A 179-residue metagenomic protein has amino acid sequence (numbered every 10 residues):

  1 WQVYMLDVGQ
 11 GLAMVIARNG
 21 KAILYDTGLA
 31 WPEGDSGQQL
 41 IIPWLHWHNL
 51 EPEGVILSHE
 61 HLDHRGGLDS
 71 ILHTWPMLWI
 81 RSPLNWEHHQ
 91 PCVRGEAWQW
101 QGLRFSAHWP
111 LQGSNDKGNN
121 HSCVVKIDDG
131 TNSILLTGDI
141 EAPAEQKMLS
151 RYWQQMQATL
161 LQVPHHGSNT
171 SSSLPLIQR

Functional and structural regions predicted by a protein language model:
W1-R179: Non-globular, low-confidence helical/coil segments that flank catalytic cores
